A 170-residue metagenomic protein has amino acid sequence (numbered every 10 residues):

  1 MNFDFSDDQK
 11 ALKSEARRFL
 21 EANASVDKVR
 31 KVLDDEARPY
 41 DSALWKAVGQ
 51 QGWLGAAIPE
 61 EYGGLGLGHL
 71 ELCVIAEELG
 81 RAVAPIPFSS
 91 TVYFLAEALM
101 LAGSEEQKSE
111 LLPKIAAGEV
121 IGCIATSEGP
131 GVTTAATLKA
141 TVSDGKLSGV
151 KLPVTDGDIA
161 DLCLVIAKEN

Functional and structural regions predicted by a protein language model:
M1-D8: Intrinsic disorder at enzyme termini
Q9, L20, G52, P59 (+4 more regions): Buried hydrophobic positions in well-ordered alpha/beta secondary-structure cores of metabolic enzymes
K28-E36: C-terminal helix-coil-helix/basic helical segment that borders enzyme active sites and/or dimer interfaces and provides
G49-S109, P113-A117, D156-A160: Internal helix-loop-helix
A117, P130-L138: Active-site-adjacent elements of ketosynthase-type condensing enzymes
G118-S127: A short, Trp-centered hydrophobic/proline-enriched beta-strand micro-motif
A125, S148-N170: A short core secondary-structure module
A140-V142: A structural signal for short hydrophobic beta-strand segments in well-ordered beta-sheet cores
